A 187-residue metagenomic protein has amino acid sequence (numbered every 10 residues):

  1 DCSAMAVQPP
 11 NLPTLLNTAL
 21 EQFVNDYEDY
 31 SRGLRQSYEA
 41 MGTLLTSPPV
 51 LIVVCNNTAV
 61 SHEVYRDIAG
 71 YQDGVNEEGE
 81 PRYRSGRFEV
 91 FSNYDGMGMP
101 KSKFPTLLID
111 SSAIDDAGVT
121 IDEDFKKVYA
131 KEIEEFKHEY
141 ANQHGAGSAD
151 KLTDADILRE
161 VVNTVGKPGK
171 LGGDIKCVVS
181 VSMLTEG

Functional and structural regions predicted by a protein language model:
C2-S180: Conserved C-terminal RecA-like helicase domain
V179-G187: SF2 helicase motor core recognition
